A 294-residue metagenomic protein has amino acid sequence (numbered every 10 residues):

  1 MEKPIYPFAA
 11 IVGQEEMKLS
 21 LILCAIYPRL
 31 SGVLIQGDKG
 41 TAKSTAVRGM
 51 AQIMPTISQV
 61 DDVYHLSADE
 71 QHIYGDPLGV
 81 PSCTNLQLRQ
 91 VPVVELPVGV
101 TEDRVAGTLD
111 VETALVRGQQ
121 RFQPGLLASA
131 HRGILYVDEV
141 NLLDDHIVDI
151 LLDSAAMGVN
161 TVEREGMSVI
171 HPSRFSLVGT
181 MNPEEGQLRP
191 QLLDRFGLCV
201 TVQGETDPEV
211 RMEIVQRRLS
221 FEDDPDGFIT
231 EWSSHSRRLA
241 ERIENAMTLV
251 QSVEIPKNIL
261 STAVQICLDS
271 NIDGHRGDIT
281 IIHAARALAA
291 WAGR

Functional and structural regions predicted by a protein language model:
M1-E209: Conserved ASCE/P-loop NTPase catalytic core
I147-V148, T206-R294: Basic, amphipathic alpha-helical bundle interface domains used for macromolecular binding and assembly
